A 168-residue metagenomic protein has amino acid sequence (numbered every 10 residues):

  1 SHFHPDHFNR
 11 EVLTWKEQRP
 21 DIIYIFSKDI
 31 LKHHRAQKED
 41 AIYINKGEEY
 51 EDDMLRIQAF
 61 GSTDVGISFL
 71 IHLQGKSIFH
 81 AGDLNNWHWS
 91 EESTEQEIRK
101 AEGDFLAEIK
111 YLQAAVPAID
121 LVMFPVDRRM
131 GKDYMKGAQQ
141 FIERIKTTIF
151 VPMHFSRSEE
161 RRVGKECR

Functional and structural regions predicted by a protein language model:
S1-K32, Y111-M123: Active-site metal-binding motif and surrounding structural segment of the metallo-beta-lactamase
F3, D29-I30, S62, A81-W87 (+2 more regions): Active-site metal-binding loops of divalent metal-dependent hydrolases
D6-V12, S90, K132-Y134: Active-site-adjacent loop/helix micro-motif of nuclease/hydrolase catalytic cores
I23, K76-I78, L121, I149: Structural motif
F26-N45: Glycine/small-residue-rich loop that forms an oxyanion/phosphate-binding "nest" at active or ligand-binding sites
E39-Y50, M130, Y134-R168: Binuclear metal-ion centers of metallo-dependent hydrolases, dominated by the metallo-beta-lactamase
D40-A118: Core dinuclear metal-dependent hydrolase active-site scaffold
T94-A101, L121-E143: Active-site-proximal segments of metal-dependent phosphoesterases and phosphodiesterases across multiple
